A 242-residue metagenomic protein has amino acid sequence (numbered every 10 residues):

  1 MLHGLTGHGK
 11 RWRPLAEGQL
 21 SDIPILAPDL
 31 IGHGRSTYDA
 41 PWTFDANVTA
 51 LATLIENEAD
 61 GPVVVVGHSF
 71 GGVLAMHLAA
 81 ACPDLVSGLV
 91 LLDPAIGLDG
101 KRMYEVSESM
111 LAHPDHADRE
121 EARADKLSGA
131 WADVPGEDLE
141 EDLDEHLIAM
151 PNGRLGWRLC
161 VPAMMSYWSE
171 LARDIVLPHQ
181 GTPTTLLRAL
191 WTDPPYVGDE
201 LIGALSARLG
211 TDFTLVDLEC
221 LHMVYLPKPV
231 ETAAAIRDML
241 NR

Functional and structural regions predicted by a protein language model:
L2-G4, H68: The conserved beta1-alpha1 loop
G4-P14, I25: Serine-hydrolase catalytic-loop signature spanning alpha/beta hydrolases and amidase-signature enzymes
A16, P24-V66, A234: Active-site loop/oxyanion-hole signature of alpha/beta-hydrolase fold enzymes
G67, G71, A75: Gly/Ala-rich beta-loop-alpha elbow adjacent to hydrolase catalytic centers
A80, S87-R119: Flexible "cap/lid" loop of the alpha/beta hydrolase fold
A117-A172: Conserved alpha/beta-hydrolase catalytic His-Asp/Glu region
G181-L221: Conserved loop-alpha-helix segment in the C-terminal half of the alpha/beta-hydrolase fold that carries the catalytic
C220-P229: Catalytic histidine-centered segment of alpha/beta-hydrolase-like enzymes
